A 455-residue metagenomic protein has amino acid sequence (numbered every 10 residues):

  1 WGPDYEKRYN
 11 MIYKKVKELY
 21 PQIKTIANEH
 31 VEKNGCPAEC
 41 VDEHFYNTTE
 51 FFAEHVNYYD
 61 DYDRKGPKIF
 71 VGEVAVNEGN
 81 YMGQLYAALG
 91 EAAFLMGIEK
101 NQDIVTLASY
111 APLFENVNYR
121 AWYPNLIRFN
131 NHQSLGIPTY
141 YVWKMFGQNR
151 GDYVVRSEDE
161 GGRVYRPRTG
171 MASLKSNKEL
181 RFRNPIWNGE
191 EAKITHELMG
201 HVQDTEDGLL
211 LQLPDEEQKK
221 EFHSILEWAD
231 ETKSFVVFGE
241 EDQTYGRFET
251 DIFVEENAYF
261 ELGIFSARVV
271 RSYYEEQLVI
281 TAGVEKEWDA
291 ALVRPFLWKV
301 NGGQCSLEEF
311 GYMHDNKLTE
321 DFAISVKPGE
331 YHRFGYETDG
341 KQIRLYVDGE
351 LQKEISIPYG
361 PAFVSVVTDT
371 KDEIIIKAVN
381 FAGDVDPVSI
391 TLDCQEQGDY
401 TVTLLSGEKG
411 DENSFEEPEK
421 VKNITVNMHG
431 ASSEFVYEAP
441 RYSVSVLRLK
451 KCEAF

Functional and structural regions predicted by a protein language model:
N10-R150, G383: Catalytic-core region of carbohydrate-active enzymes that cleave or remodel glycosidic bonds
L95, N101, S109, Y123-I194 (+6 more regions): Catalytic cores of secreted or luminal carbohydrate-active enzymes
D215, K219-L307: Secretory/extracellular carbohydrate-interaction modules and structurally similar beta-sandwich "look-alikes"
T250, Y331-T338, I343-V347: Short tryptophan-centered beta-strand motifs in secreted/extracellular beta-sheet-rich domains of glycan-recognition
F310-G335: Short, aromatic/His-centered strand-loop micro-motif at the edge of beta-sheets
D348-G360: Short, solvent-exposed beta-strand-to-loop segments that form ligand-recognition rims of beta-rich domains
P361-E396, V402, S445-V446: Carbohydrate-binding surface patches
K420-F455: C-terminal beta-strand-rich structural cap/linker in extracellular carbohydrate-active enzymes
